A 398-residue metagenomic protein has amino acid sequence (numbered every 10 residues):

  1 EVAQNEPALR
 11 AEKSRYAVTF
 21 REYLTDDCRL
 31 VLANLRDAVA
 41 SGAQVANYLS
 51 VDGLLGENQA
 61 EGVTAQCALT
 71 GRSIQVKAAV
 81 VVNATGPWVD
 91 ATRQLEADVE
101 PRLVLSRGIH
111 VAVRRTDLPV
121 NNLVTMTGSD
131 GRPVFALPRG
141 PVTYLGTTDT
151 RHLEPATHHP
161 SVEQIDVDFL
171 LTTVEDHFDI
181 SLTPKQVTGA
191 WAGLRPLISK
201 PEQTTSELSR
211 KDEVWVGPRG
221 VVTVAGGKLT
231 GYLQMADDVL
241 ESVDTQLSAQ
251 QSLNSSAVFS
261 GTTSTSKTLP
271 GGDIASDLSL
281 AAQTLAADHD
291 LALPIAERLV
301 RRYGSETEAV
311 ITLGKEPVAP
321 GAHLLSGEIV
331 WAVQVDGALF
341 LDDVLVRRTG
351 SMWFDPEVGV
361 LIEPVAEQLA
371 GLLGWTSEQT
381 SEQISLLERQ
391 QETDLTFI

Functional and structural regions predicted by a protein language model:
E1-E12, T19-C28, A40-S41, T85-P87 (+6 more regions): C-terminal accessory subdomains/tails of enzymes that are appended
Y16, D52, E61, D90 (+2 more regions): Glycine-centered loop/turn positions within well-structured domains that cap or flank conserved ligand/cofactor-binding
V18-V80, A236: Helical element adjacent to the flavin cofactor pocket in flavoenzyme catalytic cores
V39, Y48, T70, L105 (+2 more regions): Residues that act as N-cap/strand-start positions at coil-to-secondary-structure junctions
V51-L54, F135-A136, V214: A structural signal for short hydrophobic beta-strand segments in well-ordered beta-sheet cores
G56-Q59, C67-L137: Flavin-dependent oxidoreductases
